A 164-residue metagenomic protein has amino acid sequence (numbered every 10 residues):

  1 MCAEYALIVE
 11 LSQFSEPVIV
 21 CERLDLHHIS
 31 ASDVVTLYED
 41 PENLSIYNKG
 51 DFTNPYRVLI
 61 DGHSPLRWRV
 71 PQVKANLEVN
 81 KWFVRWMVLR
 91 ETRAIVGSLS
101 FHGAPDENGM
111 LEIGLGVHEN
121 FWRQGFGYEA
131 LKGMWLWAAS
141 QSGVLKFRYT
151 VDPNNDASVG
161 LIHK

Functional and structural regions predicted by a protein language model:
C2-N120, G133-F147, N154: GNAT-family acyltransferases
Y128, P153-K164: Conserved active-site alpha-helix within GNAT-family acetyltransferase domains
